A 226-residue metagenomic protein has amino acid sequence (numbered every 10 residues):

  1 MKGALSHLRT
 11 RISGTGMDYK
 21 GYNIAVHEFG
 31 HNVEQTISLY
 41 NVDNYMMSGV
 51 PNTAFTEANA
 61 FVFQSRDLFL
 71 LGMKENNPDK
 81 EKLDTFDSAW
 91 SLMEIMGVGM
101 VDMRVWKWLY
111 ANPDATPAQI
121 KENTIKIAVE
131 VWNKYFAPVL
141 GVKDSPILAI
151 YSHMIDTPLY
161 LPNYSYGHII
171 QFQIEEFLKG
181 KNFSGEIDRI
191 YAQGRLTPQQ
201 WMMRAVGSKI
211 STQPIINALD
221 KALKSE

Functional and structural regions predicted by a protein language model:
M1-H7, W90, E94-G97: Active-site-proximal, well-structured secondary-structure segments within enzyme catalytic domains
M1-V26, G30-E34, Y40: Active-site-adjacent "gating/activation" loops or surface patches in catalytic cores
G3-R9, T36-N44, E75-K82, V101-Y110 (+2 more regions): Short acidic (Asp/Glu) and glycine-rich catalytic loops that position anionic groups and cofactors
I12-I24, M46-F55, D84, S88-L92: Alpha-helix capping and helix-loop boundary segments enriched in small/acidic/polar residues
G14-D18, N32, T36-N44, F69-E75 (+3 more regions): Secondary-structure transition/capping motifs at alpha-helix termini and the adjoining loop/turn into the next element
I37-T85, G167: Post-HExxH zinc-binding segment in Zn-dependent metallohydrolases
S65, F69, L92-G99: All-alpha helical catalytic cores of prenyl diphosphate-utilizing isoprenoid enzymes
G99, K107-E226: C-terminal, non-catalytic "cap/extension" segments appended to globular domains
